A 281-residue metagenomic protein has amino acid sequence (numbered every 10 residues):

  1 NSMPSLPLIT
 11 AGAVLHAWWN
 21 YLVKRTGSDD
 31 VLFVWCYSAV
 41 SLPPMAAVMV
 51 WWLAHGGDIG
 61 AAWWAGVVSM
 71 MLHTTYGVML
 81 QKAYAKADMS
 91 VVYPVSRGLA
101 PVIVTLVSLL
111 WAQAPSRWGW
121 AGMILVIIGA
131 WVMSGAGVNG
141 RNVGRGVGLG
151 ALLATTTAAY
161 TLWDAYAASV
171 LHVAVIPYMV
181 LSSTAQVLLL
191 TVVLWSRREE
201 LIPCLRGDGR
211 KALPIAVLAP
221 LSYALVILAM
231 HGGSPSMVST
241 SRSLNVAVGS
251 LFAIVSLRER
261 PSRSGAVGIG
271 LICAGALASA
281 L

Functional and structural regions predicted by a protein language model:
N1-V68, T75-M89, G135-A151, S183-I215 (+2 more regions): Membrane-interface interhelical linkers
T10, V14, A39-A46, W120-A130 (+5 more regions): Hydrophobic alpha-helical transmembrane segments of multipass integral membrane proteins
A13-A17, A46, M70-V78, G98-L106 (+7 more regions): Hydrophobic/small/kink-forming positions within alpha-helical transmembrane segments of polytopic membrane proteins
D29-D30, L99, R117-W118, A174 (+1 more regions): Membrane-helix interface segments
M45, V102-L109, R117-A136, S264-L281: Hydrophobic transmembrane alpha-helices of multi-pass small-molecule transport proteins
V68-H73, Q81-A130, P177-A185, S234-V255: Specific alpha-helical transmembrane segments that line the substrate/conduction pathway and gating interfaces
R145-P177: Selected transmembrane alpha-helices and immediately adjacent juxtamembrane segments of polytopic inner-membrane
A219-L281: C-terminal appended segment following the main domain
